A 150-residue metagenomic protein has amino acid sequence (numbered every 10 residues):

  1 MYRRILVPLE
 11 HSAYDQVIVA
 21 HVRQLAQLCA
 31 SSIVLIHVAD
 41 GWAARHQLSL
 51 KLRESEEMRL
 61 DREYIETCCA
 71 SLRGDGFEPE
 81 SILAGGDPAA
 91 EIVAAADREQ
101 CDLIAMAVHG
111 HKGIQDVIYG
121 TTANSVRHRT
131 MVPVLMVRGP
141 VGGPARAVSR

Functional and structural regions predicted by a protein language model:
M1, A70-I104, V141-R150: Structural beta-alpha unit
M1-S49, R150: Small/aliphatic-rich secondary-structure junction motif
I36, E80-A84, L135: General small-molecule cofactor/ligand-binding pocket signal
H37-V38, A107-H109, R138-G139: Short secondary-structure boundary segments
L50-E54, R98-Q100, T122-A123: Short, hinge-like loop/turn segments at secondary-structure boundaries
L52-E63: A short acidic, glycine-rich active-site loop that binds or catalyzes chemistry on phosphate/adenosine moieties
M106-H128, G143-A147: Glycine-rich, Arg-bearing micro-motifs that act as flexible, cationic patches
